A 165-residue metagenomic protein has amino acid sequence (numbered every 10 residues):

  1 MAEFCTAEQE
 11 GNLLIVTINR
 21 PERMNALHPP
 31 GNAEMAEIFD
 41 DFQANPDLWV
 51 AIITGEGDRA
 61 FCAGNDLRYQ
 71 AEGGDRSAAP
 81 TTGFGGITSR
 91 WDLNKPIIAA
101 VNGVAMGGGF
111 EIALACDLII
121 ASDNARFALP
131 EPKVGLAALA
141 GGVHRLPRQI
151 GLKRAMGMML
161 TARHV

Functional and structural regions predicted by a protein language model:
M1-D58: Conserved CoA-thioester-binding segment of acyl-CoA-metabolizing enzymes
M1-F4, A36-D40, T82-T88, A105 (+2 more regions): A generic local structural motif
V16, I53, D66, I112-L114: Hydrophobic/aromatic residues within transmembrane alpha-helices of multi-pass small-molecule transporters
L27-H28, N65, G74, E131 (+2 more regions): Short, flexible helix/strand-to-coil boundary loops that buttress conserved ligand/catalytic motifs in alpha/beta
P29-N32, L67, N124, L152: ATP/adenylate-binding site constellation spanning eukaryotic-like Ser/Thr protein kinases, ABC-transporter
G55-D92, V134-L136: Glycine- (often His-adjacent) and acidic-residue-rich active-site loop that binds/positions the CoA thioester
W91-V165: Crotonase-fold acyl-CoA enzyme core
